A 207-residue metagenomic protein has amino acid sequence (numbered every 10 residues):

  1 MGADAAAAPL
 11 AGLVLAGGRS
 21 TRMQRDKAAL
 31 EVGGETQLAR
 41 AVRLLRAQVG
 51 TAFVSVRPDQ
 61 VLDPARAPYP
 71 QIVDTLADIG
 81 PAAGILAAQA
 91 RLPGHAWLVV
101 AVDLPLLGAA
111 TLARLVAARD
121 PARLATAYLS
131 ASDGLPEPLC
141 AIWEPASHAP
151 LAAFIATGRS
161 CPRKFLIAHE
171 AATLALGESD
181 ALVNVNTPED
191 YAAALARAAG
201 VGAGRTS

Functional and structural regions predicted by a protein language model:
G2-R159, K164-V183, P188-G202: Nucleotide and nucleotide-moiety/phosphate-recognizing core
A203-S207: Actinobacteria-biased recognition of intrinsically disordered, low-complexity terminal regions
